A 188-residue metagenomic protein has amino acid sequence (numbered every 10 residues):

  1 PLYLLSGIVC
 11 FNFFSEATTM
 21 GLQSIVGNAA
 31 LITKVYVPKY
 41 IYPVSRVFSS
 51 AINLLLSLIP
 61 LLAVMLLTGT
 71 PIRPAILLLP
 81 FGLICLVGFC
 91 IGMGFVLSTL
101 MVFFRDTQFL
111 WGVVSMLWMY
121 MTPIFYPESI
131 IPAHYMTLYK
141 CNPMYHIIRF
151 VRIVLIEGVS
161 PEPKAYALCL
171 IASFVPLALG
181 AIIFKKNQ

Functional and structural regions predicted by a protein language model:
P1-L67, V113, M119: Hydrophobic alpha-helical transmembrane segments of multi-pass membrane transport proteins
L2-Y3, C10-S15, V44-S45, P74-G82 (+2 more regions): Short alpha-helical transmembrane interface motifs in multi-pass membrane proteins
M20-G27, F95-F103, S129-A133: A cytosolic-side transmembrane-helix exit/cap motif
K39, S45-V114, P161-I182: Alpha-helical transmembrane segments and their short interhelical loops
L56, W111, W118, Y145-I148 (+1 more regions): Membrane-interacting alpha-helical segments
L100, I147, N187: Conserved RecA-like P-loop NTPase ATPase core
T122-V175: Membrane-interfacial helix-loop-helix junctions in multi-pass membrane proteins
I182-Q188: Membrane-interface capping segments at transmembrane-helix boundaries
